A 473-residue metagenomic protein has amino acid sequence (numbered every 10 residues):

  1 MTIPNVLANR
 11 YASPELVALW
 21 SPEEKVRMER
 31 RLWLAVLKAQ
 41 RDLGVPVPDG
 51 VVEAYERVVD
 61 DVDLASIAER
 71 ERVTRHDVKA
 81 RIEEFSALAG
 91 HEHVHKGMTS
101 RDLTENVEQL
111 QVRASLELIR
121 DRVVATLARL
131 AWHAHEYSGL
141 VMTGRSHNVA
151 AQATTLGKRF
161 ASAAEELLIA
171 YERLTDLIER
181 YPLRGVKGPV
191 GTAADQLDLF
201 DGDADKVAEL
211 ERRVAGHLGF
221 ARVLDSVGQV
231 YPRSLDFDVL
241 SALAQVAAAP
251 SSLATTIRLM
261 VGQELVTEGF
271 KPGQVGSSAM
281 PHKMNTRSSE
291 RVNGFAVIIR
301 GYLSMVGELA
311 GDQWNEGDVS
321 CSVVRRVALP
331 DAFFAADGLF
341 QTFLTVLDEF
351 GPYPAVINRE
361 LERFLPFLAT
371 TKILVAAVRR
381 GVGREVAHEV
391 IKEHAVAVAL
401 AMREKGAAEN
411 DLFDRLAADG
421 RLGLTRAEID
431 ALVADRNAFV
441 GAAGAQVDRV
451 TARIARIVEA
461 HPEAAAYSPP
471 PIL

Functional and structural regions predicted by a protein language model:
M1-A193, G202-R213, G276, R287-R291 (+3 more regions): A helix-coil-helix interface module used to build multimeric assemblies and to scaffold catalytic/cofactor sites
V17-S21, S66-A68, Q274-G294, E316-D331 (+4 more regions): Short beta-alpha connecting loops at secondary-structure transitions that line or flank enzyme active sites
W33, K271-P272, A369-T370: N-terminal alpha-helical segment
S100, L197, D201, V223-V227 (+5 more regions): A structural signal for small-residue-enriched, beta-sheet-centric alpha/beta enzyme cores and oligomeric scaffold folds
E108-R120, V124, H135, V149-Q313 (+1 more regions): Charged, flexible cofactor/metal-binding loops and thiol motifs
I298-R384, V390-E393: Long, amphipathic alpha-helical stalk/connector segments used for oligomerization, subunit docking, or mechanical
